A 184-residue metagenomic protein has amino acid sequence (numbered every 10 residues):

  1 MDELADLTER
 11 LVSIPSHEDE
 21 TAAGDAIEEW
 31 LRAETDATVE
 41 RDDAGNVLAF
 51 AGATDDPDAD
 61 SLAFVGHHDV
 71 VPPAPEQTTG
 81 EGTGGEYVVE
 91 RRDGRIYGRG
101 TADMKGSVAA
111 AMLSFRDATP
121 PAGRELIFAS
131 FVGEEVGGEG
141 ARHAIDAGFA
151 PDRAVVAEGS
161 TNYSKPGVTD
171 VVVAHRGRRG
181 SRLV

Functional and structural regions predicted by a protein language model:
M1-T101: Acidic/His- and Gly-rich active-site-bordering loop/insert found across diverse amide/peptide-bond hydrolases
R10, L113-T119: Short glycine/serine- and small hydrophobic-enriched flexible loop segments
G24, E76-T78, M112, T161 (+1 more regions): Hydrophobic alpha-helical membrane-insertion segments
W30-E34, S114, A147: Alpha-helical structural signal in soluble globular domains
H67, D117, V132: Glycine-rich beta-strand-to-loop/alpha-helix junction loops that act as flexible
T79-Y87, S114, A144-D146, V172: Glycine-rich, phosphate-binding/catalytic loops in enzymes
V89, D103-F115: DPxDG-like acidic metal-binding loop motif
G106-A110, P120-V184: Fold-level recognition of mixed alpha/beta catalytic cores in primary-metabolism enzymes, strongest
